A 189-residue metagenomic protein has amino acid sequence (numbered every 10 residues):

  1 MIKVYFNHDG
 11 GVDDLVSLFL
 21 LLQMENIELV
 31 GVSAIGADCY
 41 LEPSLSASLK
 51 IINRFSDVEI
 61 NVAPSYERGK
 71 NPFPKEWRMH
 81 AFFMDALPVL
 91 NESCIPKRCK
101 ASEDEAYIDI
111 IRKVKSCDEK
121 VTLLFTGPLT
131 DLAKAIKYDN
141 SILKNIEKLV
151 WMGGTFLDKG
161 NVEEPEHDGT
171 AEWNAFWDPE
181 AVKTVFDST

Functional and structural regions predicted by a protein language model:
M1-T189: N-terminal acidic, glycine/proline-rich low-complexity segments
